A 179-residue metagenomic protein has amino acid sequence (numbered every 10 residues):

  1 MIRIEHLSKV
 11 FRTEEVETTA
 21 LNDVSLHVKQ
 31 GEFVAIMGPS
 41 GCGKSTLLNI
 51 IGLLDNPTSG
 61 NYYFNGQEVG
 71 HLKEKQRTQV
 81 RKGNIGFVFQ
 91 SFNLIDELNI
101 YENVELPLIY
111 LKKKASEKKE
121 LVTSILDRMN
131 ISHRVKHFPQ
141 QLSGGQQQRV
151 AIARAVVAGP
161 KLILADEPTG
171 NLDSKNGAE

Functional and structural regions predicted by a protein language model:
M1-E179: ABC family nucleotide-binding domain
